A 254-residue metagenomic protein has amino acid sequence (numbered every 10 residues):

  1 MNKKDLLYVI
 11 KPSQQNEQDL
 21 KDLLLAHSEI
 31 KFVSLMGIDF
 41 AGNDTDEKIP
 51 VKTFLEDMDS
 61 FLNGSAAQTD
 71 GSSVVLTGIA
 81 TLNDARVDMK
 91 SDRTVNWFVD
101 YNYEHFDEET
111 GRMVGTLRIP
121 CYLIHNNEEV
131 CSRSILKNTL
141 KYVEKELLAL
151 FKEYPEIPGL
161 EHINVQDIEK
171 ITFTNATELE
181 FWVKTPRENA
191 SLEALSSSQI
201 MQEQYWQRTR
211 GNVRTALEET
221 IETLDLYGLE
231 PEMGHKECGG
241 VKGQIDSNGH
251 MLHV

Functional and structural regions predicted by a protein language model:
M1-K236, G240: ATP/Mg2+-dependent ligation/transfer catalytic cores
M233-V254: Active-site-proximal, well-structured secondary-structure segments within enzyme catalytic domains
